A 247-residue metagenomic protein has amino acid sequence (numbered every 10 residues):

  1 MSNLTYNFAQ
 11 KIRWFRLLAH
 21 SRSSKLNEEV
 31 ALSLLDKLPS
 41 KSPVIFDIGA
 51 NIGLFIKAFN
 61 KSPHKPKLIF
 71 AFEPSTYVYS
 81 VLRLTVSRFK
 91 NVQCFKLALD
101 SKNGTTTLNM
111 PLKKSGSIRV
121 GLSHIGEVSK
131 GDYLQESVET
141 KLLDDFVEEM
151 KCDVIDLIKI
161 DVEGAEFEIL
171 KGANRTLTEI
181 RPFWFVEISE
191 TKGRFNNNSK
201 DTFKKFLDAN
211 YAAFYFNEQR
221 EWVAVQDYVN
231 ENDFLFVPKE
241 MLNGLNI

Functional and structural regions predicted by a protein language model:
M1-I247: Phosphate/nucleotide-binding beta-alpha loop and adjacent structural elements of enzyme active sites
